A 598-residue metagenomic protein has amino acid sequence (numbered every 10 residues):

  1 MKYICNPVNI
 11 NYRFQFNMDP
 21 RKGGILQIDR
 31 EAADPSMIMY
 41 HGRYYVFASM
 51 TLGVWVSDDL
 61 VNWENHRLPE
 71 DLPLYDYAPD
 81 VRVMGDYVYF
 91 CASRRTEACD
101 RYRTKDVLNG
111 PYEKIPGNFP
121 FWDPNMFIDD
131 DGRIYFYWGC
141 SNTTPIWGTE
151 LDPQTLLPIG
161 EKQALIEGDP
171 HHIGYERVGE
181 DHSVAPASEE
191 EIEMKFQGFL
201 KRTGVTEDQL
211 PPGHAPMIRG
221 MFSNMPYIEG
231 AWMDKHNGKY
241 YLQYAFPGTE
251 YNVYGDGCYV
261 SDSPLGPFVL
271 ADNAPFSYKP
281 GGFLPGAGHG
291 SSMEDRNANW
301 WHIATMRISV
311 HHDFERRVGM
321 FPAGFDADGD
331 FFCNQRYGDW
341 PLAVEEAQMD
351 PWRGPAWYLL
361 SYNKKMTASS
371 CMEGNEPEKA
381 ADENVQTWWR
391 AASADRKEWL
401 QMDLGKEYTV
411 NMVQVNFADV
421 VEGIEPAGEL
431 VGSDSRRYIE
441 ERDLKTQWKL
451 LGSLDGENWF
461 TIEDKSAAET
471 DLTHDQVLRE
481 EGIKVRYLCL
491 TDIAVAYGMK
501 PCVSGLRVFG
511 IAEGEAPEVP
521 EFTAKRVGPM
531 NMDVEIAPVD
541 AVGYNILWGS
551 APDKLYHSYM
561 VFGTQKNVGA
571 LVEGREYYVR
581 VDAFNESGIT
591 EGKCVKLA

Functional and structural regions predicted by a protein language model:
M1-S223, K235-G282, N297, M306-D350: Beta-rich carbohydrate-recognition and catalytic domains
T149, W448-L450, Y544-I546: Short beta-strand elements bearing conserved aromatic residues within extracellular beta-rich modules
G257, T446, H474-Q476, F562-N567: Short S/T/G- and acidic-enriched coil/turn segments that sit immediately N-terminal to beta-strands in beta-sandwich
D382-T461, L472-F522, R526-V527, A551 (+2 more regions): Aromatic, loop-rich ligand-recognition surfaces of beta-strand-rich domains
K500-P501, A516, E586-A598: Extracellular fibronectin type III
M530-A541: Conserved aromatic anchor
D540-F562: Extracellular low-complexity, O-glycosylation-prone stalks/linkers
V568-I589: Beta-strand-rich modules
